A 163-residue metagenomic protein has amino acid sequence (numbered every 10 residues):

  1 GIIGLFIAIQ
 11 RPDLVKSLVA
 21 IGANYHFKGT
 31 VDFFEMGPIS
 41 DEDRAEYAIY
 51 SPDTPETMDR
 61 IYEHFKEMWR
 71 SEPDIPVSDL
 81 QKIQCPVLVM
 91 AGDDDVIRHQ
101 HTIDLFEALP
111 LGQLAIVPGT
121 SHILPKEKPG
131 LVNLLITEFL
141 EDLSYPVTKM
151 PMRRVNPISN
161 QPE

Functional and structural regions predicted by a protein language model:
I2-Q10, L14-Y47: Flexible "cap/lid" loop of the alpha/beta hydrolase fold
L5, I103-D104: Active-site phosphate/pyrophosphate- and oxyanion-stabilizing loops and adjacent acidic/basic residues in soluble
E63-D79, D93: Active-site nucleophile elbow and catalytic-triad environment of alpha/beta-hydrolase enzymes
L80-Q84, E107-P110: Short, conserved loop/helix-junction motifs that constitute active-site signature segments in enzyme catalytic cores
I83, V89-A91: Short beta-strand/loop motif that positions the catalytic acidic residue of the alpha/beta-hydrolase fold
V96-H101: Conserved alpha/beta-hydrolase "acid-adjacent" motif
A108-I123: Catalytic histidine neighborhood in serine/cysteine hydrolases with alpha/beta-hydrolase-type architecture
G119-E163: Catalytic active-site module of serine/aspartate enzymes centered on a nucleophile-bearing elbow/loop
